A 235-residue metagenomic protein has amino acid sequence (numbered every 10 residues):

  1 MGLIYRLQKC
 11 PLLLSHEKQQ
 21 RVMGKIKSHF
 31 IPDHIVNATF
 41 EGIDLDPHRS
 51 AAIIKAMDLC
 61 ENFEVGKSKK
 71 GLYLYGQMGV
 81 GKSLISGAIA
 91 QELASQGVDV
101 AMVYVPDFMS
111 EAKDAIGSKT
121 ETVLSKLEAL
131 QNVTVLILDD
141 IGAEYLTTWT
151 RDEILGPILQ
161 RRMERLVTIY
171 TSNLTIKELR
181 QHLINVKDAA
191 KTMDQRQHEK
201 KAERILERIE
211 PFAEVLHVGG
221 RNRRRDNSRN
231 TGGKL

Functional and structural regions predicted by a protein language model:
M1-A51, S228-L235: A short, basic N-terminal segment
H34, G42-L72: Pre-Walker A (pre-P-loop) alpha-helix and adjacent loop at the N terminus of AAA/AAA+ ATPase modules, a conserved
S50-I54, A90, A94-N132, Y145-W149: Short glycine-rich substrate-engagement loop in P-loop NTPases that contacts/grips substrate
V65-S86: Walker A/P-loop nucleotide-binding motif
V98-D99, N132-V135, E164-Y170: Loop/turn-to-beta-strand initiation segments
S110-A115, I141-L235: Replace "adjacent to P-loop NTPase cores in ATP/GTP-dependent enzymes" with "adjacent to NTP-binding cores
